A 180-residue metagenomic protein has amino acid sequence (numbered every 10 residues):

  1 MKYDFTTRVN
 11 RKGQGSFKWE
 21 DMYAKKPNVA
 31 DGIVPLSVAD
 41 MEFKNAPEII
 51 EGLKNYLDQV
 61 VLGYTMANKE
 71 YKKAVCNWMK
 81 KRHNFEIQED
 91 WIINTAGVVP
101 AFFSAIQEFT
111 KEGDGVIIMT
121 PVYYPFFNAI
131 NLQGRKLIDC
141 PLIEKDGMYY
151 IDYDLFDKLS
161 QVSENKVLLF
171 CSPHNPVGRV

Functional and structural regions predicted by a protein language model:
K2-G97: N-terminal small-domain helix-loop-helix segment of the aminotransferase-like
L36, L53, V75, I92 (+4 more regions): Generic structural signal for small/hydrophobic residues in well-ordered secondary structure, especially within
K44, F102, F126-F127, V177-G178: Glycine/Thr-rich phosphate-binding loops of Rossmann-like dinucleotide-binding domains
N84-F85, I106-T110: Glycine-rich helix-loop-beta junction characteristic of Rossmann-like nucleotide cofactor-binding loops
E108-I130: Conserved PLP-anchoring active-site segment centered on the Schiff-base-forming lysine
T120, D139-E144: Short beta->alpha connector loops at strand-helix junctions that form conserved, small/polar/Pro-enriched
L132-L137: A short helix-loop-beta submotif of the ANL/AMP-binding
L142-V180: Active-site phosphate-binding strand-loop segment of PLP-dependent enzymes
